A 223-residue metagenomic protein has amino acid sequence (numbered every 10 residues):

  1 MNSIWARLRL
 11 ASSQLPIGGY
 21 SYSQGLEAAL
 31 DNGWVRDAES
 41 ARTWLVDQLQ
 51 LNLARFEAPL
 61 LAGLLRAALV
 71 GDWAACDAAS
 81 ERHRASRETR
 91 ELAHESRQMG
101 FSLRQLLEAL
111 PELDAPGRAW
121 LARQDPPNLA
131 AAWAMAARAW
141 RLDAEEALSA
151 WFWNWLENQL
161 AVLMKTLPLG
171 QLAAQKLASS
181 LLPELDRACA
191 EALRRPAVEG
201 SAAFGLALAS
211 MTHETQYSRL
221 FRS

Functional and structural regions predicted by a protein language model:
M1-S223: Metal- and O2-centered redox machinery and metal/ROS homeostasis
